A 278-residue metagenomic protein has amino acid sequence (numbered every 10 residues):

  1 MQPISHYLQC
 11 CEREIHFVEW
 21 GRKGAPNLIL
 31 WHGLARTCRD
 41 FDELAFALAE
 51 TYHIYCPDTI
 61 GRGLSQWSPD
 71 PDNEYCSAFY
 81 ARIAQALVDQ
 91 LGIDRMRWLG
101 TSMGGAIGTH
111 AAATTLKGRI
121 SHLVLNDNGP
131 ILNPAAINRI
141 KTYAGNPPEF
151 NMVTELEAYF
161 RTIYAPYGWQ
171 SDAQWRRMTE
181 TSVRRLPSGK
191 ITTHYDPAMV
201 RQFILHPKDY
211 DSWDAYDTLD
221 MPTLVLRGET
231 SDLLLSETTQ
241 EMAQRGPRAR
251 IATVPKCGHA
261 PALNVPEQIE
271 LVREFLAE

Functional and structural regions predicted by a protein language model:
M1-I29, E50-Y52, I93-D94, E267 (+1 more regions): Alpha/beta-hydrolase fold catalytic core
H16-W67: Conserved HGGG/HGGXW glycine-rich cap/lid loop of the alpha/beta-hydrolase fold
E43, C56-L99: Active-site loop/oxyanion-hole signature of alpha/beta-hydrolase fold enzymes
D58-G63, G129, C257-G258: Short beta-to-alpha linker loops that shape the active-site pocket of alpha/beta-hydrolase fold enzymes
D94-P134: Conserved hydrolase catalytic core segment
N151-H206: Conserved alpha/beta-hydrolase catalytic His-Asp/Glu region
R184-E241: Conserved serine/cysteine hydrolase catalytic core
C257-P266: Catalytic histidine-centered segment of alpha/beta-hydrolase-like enzymes
